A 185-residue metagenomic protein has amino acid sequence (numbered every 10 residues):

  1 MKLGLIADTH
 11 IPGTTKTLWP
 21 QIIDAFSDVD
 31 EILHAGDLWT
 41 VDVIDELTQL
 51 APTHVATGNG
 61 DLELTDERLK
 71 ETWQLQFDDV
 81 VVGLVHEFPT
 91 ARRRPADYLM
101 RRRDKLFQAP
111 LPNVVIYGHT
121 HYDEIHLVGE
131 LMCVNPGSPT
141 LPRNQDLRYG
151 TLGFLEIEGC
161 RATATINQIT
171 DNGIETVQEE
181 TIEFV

Functional and structural regions predicted by a protein language model:
M1-T53, R68-K70, D79, R148 (+1 more regions): N-terminal active-site segment of His-dependent metallophosphoesterases
L5-A7, E31-D37, H54-N59, G83-H86 (+2 more regions): Active-site neighborhood of phospho(di)ester-bond hydrolases with catalytic His/Asp-centered motifs
H10-T14, L38-V43, G60-D66, P89-R94 (+2 more regions): Active-site environment of divalent metal-dependent phosphoester hydrolases
K16, R93-Y98, Q145-D146, N172-T181: A short, polar/proline- and glycine-enriched secondary-structure boundary/capping micro-motif
H54, P95-T165: Conserved beta-sheet core of the metallophosphoesterase superfamily
H54-L111: Helix-adjacent hinge/juxtasegments
T72-W73, D123, G153, E180: Residue-level detector of beta-strand structural context in well-folded domains
E156-V185: Charged phosphate-binding loop/patch that engages nucleotide di/tri-phosphates or the phosphate backbone of nucleic
